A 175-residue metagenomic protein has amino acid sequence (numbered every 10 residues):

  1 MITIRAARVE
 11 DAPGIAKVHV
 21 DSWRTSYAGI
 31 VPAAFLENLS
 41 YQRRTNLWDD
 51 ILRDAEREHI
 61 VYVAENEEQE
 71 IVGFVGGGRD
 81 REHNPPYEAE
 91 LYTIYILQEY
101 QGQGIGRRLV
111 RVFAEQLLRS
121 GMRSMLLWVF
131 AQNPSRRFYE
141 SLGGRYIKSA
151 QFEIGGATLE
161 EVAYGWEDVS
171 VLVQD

Functional and structural regions predicted by a protein language model:
M1-T3: Extreme N-terminal starter segment of soluble prokaryotic enzymes
A6-E10, K17-I30, A34-E99, V110-V112 (+3 more regions): Acetyl-CoA-dependent GNAT
D11, G104: Conserved G/P- and acidic residue-centered "switch" motifs that form tight phosphate/ATP-binding loops in soluble
L52-I60, M122-A131: Generic detector of contiguous secondary-structure segments
A89, R123-R136, E140-R145, S149-D175: C-terminal "cap" of GNAT-fold acetyltransferases
Q101, L118, E140: Short polybasic/polar patches that bind polyanions
Q103, S120-R123: Short coil/turn segments at alpha/beta junctions that flank glycine-rich nucleotide-binding fingerprints
